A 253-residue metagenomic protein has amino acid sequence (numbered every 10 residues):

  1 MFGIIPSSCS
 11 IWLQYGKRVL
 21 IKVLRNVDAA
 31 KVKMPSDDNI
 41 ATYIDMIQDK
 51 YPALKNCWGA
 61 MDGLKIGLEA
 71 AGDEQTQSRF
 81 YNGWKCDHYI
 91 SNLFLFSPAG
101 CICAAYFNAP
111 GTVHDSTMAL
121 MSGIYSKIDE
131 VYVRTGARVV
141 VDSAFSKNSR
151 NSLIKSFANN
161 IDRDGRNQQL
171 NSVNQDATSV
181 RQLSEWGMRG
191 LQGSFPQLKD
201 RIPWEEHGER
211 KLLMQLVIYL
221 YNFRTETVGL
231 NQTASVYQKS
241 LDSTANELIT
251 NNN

Functional and structural regions predicted by a protein language model:
M1-N253: Short, well-ordered secondary-structure "scaffold" segments embedded in the functional core of diverse domains
